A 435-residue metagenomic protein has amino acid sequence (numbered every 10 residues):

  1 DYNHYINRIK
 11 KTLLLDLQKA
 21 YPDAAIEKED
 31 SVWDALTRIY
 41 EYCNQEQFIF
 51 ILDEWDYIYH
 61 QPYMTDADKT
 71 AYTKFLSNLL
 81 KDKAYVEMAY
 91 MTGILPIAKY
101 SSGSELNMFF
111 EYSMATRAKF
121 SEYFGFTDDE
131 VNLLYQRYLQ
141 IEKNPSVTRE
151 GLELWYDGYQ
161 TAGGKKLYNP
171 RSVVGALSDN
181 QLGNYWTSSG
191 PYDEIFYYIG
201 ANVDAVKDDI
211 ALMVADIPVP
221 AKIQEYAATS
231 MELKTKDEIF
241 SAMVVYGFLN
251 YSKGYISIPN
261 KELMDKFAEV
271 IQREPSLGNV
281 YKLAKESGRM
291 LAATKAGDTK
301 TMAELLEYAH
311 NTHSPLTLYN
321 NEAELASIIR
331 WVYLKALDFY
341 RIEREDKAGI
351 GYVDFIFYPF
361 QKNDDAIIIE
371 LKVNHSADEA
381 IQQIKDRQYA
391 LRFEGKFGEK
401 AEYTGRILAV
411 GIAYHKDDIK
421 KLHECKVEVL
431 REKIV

Functional and structural regions predicted by a protein language model:
D1-N321, A336-D338: Phosphate-binding site recognition
I39-Q47, L337-K362: Active-site metal-binding core of divalent-cation-utilizing nuclease and nuclease-like domains
I49, D365-I367, L408: Structural motif
K69-K74, V373-L391: Mg2+/Mn2+-dependent nuclease catalytic core
N78-K83, M88, S241-L249, R330-K335 (+1 more regions): Metal-dependent nuclease catalytic cores in nucleic-acid-processing enzymes, especially RNase H-like/related
T312-G351: Surface segments flanking catalytic/ligand-binding clefts of nucleic-acid enzymes
I329, V353-F357, D365-V373, R387: Conserved catalytic cores of phosphodiester-cleaving nucleases, focusing on short active-site segments
Y403-V435: Domain-level recognition of nuclease-like catalytic cores that cleave nucleotide substrates
